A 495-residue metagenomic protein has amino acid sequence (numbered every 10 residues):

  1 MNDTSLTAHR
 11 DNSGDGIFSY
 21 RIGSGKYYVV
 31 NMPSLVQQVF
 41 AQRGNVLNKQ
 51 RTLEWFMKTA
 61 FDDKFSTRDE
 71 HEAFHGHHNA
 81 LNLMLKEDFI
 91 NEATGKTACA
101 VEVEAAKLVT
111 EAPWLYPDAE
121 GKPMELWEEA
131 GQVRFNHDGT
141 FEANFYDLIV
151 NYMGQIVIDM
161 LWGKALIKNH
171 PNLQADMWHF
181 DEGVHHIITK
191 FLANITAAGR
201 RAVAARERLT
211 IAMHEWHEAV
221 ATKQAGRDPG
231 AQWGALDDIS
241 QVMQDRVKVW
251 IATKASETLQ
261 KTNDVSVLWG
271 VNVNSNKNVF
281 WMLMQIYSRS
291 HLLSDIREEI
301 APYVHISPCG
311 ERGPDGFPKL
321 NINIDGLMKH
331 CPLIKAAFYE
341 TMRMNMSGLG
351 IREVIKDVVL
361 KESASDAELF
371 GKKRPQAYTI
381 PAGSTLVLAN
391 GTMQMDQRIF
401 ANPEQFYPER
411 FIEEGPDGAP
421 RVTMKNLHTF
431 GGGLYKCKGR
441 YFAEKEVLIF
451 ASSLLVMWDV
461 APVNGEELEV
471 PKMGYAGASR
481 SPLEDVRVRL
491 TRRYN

Functional and structural regions predicted by a protein language model:
M1-A80: N-terminal membrane-proximal hinge/A-helix region immediately C-terminal to the signal-anchor transmembrane segment
M1-T7, I306-Q376: Conserved cytochrome P450 K-helix E-x-x-R motif and the immediately C-terminal K′/meander segment
C99-V279: Cytochrome P450 heme-thiolate monooxygenase catalytic core
S275-E298: Classical protein tyrosine phosphatase
L292, T423, R440-A478: Cytochrome P450 heme-binding "Cys pocket" and the immediately downstream C-terminal segment
T341, G383, F406, G433 (+3 more regions): Hydrophobic, well-ordered secondary-structure elements that form the walls of internal hydrophobic environments
A382, L388-G418: Conserved cytochrome P450 K-helix/beta-meander segment immediately N-terminal to the heme-binding cysteine loop
A478-N495: C-terminal helix/juxtamembrane-tail motif
